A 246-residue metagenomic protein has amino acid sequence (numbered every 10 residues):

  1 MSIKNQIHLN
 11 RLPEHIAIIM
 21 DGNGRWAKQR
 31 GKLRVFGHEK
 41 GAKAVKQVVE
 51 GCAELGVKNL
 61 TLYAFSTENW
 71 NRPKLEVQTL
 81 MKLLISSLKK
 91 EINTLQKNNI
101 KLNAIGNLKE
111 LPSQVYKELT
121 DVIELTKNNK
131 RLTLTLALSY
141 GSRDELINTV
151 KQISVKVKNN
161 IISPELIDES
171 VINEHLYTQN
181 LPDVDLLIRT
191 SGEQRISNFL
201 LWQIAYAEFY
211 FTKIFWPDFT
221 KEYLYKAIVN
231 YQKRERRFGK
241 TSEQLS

Functional and structural regions predicted by a protein language model:
M1-S246: Flexible, compositionally biased loop and terminal segments
